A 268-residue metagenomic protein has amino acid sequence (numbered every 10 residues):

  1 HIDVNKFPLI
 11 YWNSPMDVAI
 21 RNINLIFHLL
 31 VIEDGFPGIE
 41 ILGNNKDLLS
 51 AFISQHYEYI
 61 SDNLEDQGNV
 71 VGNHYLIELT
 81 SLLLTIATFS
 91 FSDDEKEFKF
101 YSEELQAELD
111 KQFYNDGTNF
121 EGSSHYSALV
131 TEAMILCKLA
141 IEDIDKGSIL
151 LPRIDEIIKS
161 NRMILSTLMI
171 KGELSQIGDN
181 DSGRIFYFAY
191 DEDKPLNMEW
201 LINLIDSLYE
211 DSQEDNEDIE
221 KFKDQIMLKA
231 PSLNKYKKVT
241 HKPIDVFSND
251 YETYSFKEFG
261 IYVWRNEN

Functional and structural regions predicted by a protein language model:
H1-I158, R162: Aromatic-lined, polymer-binding surfaces characteristic of secreted/periplasmic polysaccharide-degrading enzymes
G122-N268: Carbohydrate-active enzyme catalytic cores, enriched for enzymes that act on polyanionic acidic polysaccharides
